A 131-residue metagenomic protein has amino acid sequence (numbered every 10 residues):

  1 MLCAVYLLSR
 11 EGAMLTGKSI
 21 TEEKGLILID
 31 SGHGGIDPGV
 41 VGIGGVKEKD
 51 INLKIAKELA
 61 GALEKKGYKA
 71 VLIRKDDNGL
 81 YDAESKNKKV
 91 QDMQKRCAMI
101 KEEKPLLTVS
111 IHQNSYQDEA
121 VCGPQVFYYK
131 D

Functional and structural regions predicted by a protein language model:
M1-L8: Hydrophobic membrane-insertion alpha-helices, especially the h-region of bacterial N-terminal signal peptides
E11-I27, H33-D131: Catalytic-core regions of hydrolytic enzymes
